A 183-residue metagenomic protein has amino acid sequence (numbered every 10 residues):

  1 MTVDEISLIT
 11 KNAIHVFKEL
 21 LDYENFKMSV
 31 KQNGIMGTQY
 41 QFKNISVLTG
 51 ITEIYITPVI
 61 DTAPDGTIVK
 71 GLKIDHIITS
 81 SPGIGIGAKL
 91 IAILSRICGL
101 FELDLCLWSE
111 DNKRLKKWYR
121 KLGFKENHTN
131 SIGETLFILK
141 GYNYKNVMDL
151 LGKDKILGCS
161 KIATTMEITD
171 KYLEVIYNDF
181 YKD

Functional and structural regions predicted by a protein language model:
M1-M36, K171, I176-Y177, K182: Short amphipathic alpha-helix that is part of the acyltransferase structural core
T2, C106, K153-I156, S160-K161: Compositionally biased low-complexity segments enriched in polar/charged residues
I35, V47-I68: A conserved beta-strand-loop-helix scaffold within acyl/acetyltransferase catalytic domains
D75-G85: A short, internal acetyl-CoA/4′-phosphopantetheine-binding micro-motif in the GNAT/acyltransferase core
G83-R96: Conserved acetyl-CoA-binding loop-helix of GNAT-fold acetyltransferases
C106-R120, S131-L139, N143: Conserved beta-strand-loop-alpha-helix junction that forms the acyl-donor binding cleft
